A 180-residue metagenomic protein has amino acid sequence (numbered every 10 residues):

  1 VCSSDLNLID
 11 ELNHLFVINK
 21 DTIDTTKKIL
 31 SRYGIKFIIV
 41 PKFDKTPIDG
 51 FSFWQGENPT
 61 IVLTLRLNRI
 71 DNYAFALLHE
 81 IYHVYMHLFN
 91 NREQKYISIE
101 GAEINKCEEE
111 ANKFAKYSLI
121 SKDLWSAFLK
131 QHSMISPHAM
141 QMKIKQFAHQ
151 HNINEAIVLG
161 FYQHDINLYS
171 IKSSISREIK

Functional and structural regions predicted by a protein language model:
V1-K180: Active-site hotspot residues in diverse enzymes, especially metal/ion-binding acidic/histidine motifs
